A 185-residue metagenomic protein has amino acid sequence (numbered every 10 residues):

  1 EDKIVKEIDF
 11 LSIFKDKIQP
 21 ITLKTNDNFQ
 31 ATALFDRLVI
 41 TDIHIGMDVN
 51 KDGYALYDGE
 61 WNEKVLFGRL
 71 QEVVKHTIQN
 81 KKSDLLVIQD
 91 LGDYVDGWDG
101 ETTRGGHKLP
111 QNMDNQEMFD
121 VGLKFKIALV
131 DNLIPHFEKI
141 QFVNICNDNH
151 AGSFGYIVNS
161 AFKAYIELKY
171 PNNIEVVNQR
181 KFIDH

Functional and structural regions predicted by a protein language model:
E1-F125: N-terminal active-site segment of His-dependent metallophosphoesterases
F119-H185: Conserved catalytic scaffold of divalent metal-dependent phosphoesterases
